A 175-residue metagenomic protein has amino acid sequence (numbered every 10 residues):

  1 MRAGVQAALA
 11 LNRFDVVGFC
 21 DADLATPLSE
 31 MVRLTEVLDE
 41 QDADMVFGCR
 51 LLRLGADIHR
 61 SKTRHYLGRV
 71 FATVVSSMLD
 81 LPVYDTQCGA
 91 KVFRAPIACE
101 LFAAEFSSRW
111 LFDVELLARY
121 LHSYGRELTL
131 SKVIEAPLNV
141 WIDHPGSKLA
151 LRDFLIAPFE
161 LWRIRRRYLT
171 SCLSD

Functional and structural regions predicted by a protein language model:
M1-A8, V16, L28-W110, H144-S147: Acceptor/aglycone-binding surface of glycosyltransferases and processive sugar-polymer synthases
A10, D39-E40, H122-R126: Secondary-structure boundary motif
R13-D15, D42, T129-K132: Short loop/turn motifs at secondary-structure junctions
F14-D23: Short beta-strand-to-loop acidic/aromatic patch adjacent to the donor-nucleotide binding site
C20, C49, N139: Conserved residues at the C-terminal ends of beta-strands
A22-L24, T86, V114-L116: Generic detector of well-ordered alpha-helical packing
L24, L52, V140: Alpha/beta-hydrolase active-site loop signature
D80, A104-D175: Hydrophobic helical membrane-anchoring modules
